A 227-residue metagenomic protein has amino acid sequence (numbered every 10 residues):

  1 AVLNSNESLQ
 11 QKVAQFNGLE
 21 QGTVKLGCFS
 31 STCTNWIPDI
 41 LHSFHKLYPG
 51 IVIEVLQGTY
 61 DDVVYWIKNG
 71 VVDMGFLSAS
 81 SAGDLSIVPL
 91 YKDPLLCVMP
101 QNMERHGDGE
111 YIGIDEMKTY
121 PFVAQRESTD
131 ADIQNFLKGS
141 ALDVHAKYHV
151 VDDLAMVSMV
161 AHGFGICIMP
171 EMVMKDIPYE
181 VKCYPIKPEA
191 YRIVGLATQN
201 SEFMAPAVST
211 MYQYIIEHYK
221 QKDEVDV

Functional and structural regions predicted by a protein language model:
A1-Q15, I216-K220: Alpha-helical "hinge/linker" immediately C-terminal to small N-terminal DNA-binding modules
N17-G18, L85-F122, P206: Flexible hinge/capping segments at coil-to-helix
Q21-A82, V150: Central regulatory/effector-binding core of bacterial HTH transcription factors
T23-G27, G75, V98, V123 (+2 more regions): Short, well-ordered beta-strand segments
W36, Q101, C183-V225: A late-sequence structural motif
T59-V64, K68-V72, S78, S128-K182: Hydrophobic hinge/microswitch elements
S86-L96, C167, E171, Y179-I193: Short beta-strand->loop
H106-G107, I112, Y120-L142, M204-Y212 (+1 more regions): Secondary-structure junction motif
